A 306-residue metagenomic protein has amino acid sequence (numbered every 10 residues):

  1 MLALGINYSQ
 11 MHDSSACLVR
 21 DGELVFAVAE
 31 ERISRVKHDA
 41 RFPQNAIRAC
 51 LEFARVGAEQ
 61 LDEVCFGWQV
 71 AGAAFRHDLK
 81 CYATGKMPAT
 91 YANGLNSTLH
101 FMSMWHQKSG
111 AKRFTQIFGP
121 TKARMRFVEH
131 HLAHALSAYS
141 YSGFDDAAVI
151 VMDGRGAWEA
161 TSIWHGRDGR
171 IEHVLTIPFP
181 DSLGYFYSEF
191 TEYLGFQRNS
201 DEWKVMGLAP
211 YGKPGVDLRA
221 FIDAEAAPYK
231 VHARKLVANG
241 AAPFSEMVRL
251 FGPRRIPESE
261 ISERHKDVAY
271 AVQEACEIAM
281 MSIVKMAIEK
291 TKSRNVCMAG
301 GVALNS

Functional and structural regions predicted by a protein language model:
M1-S306: Short acidic/glycine-rich loops and adjacent helix/strand connectors that line catalytic pockets where negatively
